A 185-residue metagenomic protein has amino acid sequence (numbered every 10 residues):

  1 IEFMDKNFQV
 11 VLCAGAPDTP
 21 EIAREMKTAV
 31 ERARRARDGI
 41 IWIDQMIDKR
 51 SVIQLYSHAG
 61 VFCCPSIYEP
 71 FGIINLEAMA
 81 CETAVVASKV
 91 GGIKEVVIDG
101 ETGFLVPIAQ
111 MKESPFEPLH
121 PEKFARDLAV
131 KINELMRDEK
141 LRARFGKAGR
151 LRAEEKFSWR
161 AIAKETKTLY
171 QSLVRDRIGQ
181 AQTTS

Functional and structural regions predicted by a protein language model:
L12-A16, A23-M46, R50: Nucleotide-activated donor-binding/catalytic signature segment of Leloir-type glycosyltransferases, i.e., the conserved
Q54-A59: Short alpha-helical donor nucleotide-sugar binding micro-motif in glycosyltransferases
G60, E82, G100: A short alpha->beta transition loop at the rim of the catalytic pocket in nucleotide-sugar-dependent
I67: Aromatic "clamp/platform" in nucleotide-sugar-dependent glycosyltransferases that forms part of the donor/acceptor
G72-N75, I93: Short glycine/serine-rich donor-binding loops of glycosyltransferases
A84-A87, V97, F104-L105: Short hydrophobic beta-strand element within catalytic cores of glycosyltransferases and related nucleotide-activated
D127-V130, E134, L141-E155, E165-T168 (+1 more regions): A short, well-ordered alpha-helix in the C-terminal region of glycosyltransferases
